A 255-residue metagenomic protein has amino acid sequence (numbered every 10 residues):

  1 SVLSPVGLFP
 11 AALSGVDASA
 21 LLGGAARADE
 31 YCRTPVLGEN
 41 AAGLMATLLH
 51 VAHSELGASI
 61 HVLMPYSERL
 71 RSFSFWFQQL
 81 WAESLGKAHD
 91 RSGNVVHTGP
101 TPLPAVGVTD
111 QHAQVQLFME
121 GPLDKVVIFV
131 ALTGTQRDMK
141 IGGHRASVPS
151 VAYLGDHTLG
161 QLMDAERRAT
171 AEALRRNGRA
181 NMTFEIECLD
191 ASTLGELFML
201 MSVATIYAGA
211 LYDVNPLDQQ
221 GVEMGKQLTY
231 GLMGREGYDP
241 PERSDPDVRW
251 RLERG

Functional and structural regions predicted by a protein language model:
S1-A26, Q161, A165-R168, R179-Q227: Short alpha-helices
S1-I128, T133-R137, G221-G255: Active-site phosphate/pyrophosphate-binding segments
D29-C32, A58-Y66, V95-P100, P149-D156 (+2 more regions): Glycine- and acidic
L37, M45-T47, D156-H157, R167-R168 (+1 more regions): Short secondary-structure boundary micro-motifs
G43-A46, H50, S54, G143 (+4 more regions): N-proximal short alpha-helices
H97, L103-L189: Helicase-primase coupling helices
G143-L154, L211, E242-G255: Extended, charge-enriched "interface" segments that sit outside catalytic cores
